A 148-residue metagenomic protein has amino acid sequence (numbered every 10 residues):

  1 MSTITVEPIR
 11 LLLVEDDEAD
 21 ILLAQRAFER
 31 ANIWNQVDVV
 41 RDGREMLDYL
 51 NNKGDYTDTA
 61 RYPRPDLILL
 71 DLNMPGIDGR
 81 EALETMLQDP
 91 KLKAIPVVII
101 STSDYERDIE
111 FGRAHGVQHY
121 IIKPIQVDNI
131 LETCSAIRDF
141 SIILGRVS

Functional and structural regions predicted by a protein language model:
M1-L12, E18-D38, D42-L47, N51 (+3 more regions): Non-catalytic signal-transmission and effector/linker regions of two-component phosphorelay proteins
T59-P63, L87-A94, H115: Conserved phosphotransfer cores of two-component systems
L72-M74: Receiver (REC) domain active-site loop signature in two-component systems and cognate sites in sensor histidine kinases
G76-I77, M86: Hydrophobic residue at a beta-alpha junction that N-caps the helix immediately following a catalytic beta-strand/loop
S103-R107: Conserved phosphotransfer active-site motifs of two-component signaling proteins, especially the receiver
Q118: Short, glycine/charged-rich "phosphate-handling" switch motifs in NTP-dependent and phosphotransfer domains
